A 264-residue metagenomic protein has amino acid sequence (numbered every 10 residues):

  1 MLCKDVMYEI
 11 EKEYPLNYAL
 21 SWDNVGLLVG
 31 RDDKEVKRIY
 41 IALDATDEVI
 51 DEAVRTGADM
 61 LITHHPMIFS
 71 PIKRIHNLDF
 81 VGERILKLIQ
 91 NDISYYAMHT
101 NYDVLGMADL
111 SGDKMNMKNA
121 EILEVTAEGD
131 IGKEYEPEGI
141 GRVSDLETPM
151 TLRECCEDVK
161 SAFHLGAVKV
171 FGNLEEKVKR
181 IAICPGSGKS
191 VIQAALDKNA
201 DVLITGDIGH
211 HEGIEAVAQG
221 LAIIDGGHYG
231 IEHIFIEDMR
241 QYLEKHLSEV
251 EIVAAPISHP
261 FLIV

Functional and structural regions predicted by a protein language model:
M1-V264: Hydrophobic structural segments
